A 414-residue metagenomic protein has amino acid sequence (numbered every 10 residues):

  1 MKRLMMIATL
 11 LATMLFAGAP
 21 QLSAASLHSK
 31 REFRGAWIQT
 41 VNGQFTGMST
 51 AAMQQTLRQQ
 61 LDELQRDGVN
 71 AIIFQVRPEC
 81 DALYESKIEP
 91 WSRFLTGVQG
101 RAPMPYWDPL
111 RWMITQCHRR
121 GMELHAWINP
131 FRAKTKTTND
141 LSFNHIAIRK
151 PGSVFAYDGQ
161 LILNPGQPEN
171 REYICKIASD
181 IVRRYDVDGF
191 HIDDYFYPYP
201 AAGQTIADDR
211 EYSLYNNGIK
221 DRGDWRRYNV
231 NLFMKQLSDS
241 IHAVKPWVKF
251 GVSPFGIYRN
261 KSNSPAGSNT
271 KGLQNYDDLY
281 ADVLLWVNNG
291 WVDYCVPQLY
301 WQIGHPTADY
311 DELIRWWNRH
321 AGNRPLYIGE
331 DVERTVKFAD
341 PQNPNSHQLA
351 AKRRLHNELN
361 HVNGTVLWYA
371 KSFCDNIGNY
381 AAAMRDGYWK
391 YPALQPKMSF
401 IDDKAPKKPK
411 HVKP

Functional and structural regions predicted by a protein language model:
R31, G35, V69-E79, P109-F155 (+3 more regions): Glycine-rich, aromatic-flanked loop segments that form ligand/cofactor-binding clefts across common enzyme folds
R31, W37-Q39, G43-Q55, A126 (+2 more regions): Active-site-adjacent "subsite" loops/lids of carbohydrate-active enzymes
I38-T40, V248-K271, L313-K352: Active-site clefts of carbohydrate-active enzymes
V41-A51, W91-W107, Y157-C175, N217-V230 (+4 more regions): The substrate-binding groove and active-site-proximal loops of carbohydrate-active enzymes, especially glycoside
Q55-A82, R184-D188, L285, W291-V292: Catalytic domains of carbohydrate-active enzymes, especially glycoside hydrolases
V69-M104: Aromatic-lined carbohydrate-binding/catalytic grooves of carbohydrate-active enzymes
R120, R149-W291, Y300-W301: Polysaccharide-binding and catalytic clefts of secreted carbohydrate-active enzymes
Y280-P306, G322-I401: Substrate-binding cleft of secreted/luminal carbohydrate-active enzymes
